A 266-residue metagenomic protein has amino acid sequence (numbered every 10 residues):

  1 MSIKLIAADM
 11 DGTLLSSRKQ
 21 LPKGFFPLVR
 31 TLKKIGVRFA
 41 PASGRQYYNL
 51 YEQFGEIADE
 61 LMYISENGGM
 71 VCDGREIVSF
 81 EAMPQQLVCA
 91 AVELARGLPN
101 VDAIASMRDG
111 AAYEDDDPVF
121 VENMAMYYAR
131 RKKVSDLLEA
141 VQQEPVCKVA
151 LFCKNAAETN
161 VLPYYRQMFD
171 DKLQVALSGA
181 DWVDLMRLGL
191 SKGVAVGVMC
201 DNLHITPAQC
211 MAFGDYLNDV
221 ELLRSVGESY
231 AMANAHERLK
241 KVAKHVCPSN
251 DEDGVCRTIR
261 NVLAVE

Functional and structural regions predicted by a protein language model:
K4-S17: Asp-based phosphoryl-transfer active-site loop
M10, G68, G214-Y216: Active-site metal-binding loops of divalent metal-dependent hydrolases
R18-V121: Active-site phosphate-binding/coordination module
L32, N67, V149, V196 (+3 more regions): Residue-level signal for inorganic ion chemistry
G36-A40, D59-L61, K148, A208-Q209 (+1 more regions): Short active-site oxyanion
I57-D59, N67, M168-D171, S225-V226 (+1 more regions): Short, structured coil segments at secondary-structure junctions
L94, P99-F213, L217-S225, N234: Conserved acidic, metal-coordinating active-site core of Asp-based, Mg2+-dependent phosphoryl-transfer enzymes
S225, S229, A233-E266: Asp-based, Mg2+/Mn2+-dependent phosphohydrolase catalytic module
